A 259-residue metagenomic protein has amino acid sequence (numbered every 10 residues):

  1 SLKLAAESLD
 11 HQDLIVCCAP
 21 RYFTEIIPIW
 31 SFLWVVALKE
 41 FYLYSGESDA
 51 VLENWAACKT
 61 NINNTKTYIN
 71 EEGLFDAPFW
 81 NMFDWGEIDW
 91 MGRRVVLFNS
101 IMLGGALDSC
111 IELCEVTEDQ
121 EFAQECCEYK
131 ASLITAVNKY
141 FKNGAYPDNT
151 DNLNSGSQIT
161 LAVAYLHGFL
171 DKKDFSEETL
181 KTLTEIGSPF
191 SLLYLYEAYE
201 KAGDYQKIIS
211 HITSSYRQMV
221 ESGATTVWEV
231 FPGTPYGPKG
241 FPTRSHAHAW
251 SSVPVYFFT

Functional and structural regions predicted by a protein language model:
S1-T259: Active-site core of glycosidic bond-cleaving carbohydrate-active enzymes
